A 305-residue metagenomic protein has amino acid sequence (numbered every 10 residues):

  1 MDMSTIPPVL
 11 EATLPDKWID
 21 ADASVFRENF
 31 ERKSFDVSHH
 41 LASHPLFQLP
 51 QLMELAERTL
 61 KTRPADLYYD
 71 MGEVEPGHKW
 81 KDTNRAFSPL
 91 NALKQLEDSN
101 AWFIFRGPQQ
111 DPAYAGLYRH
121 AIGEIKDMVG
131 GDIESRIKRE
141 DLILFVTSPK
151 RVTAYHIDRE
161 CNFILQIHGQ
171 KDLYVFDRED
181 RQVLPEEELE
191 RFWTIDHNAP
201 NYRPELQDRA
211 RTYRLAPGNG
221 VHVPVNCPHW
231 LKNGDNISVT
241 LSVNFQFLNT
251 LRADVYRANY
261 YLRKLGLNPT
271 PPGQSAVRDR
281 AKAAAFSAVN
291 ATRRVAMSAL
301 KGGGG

Functional and structural regions predicted by a protein language model:
D2-G123, Y260-L267, N290-G305: Transition-metal
L46, T153-I157, F163-L165, K232-N233: Short histidine-centered beta-strand/loop micro-motifs that create catalytic or ligand/metal-coordination sites
P108-L144: A gly/proline- and charged-residue-enriched helix-loop-helix capping module
R139, V152-N162, E188, D208-R209: A short beta-loop-beta micro-motif enriched in histidine and acidic residues
I143-I157, F176-D180: Conserved short histidine dyad/triad with adjacent acidic residue
Q166-H222, C227-P228: Double-stranded beta-helix
E186, D235-L251: A short hydrophobic beta-strand segment most commonly corresponding to one strand of the jelly-roll/cupin
T212-R214, F247, A253-G305: Conserved double-stranded beta-helix
